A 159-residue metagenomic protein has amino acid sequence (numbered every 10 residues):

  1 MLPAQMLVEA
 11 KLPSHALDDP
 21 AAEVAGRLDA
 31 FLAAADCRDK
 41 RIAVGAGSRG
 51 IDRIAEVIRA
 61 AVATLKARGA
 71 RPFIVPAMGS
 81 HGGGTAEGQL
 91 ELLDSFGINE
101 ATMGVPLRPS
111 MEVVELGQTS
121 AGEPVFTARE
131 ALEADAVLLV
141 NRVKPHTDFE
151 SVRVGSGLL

Functional and structural regions predicted by a protein language model:
M1-E23: N-terminal amphipathic/basic leader segments beginning at the initiator methionine
A21-F31, I58-A61: Short, well-ordered amphipathic alpha-helical segments that serve as non-catalytic structural scaffolds within diverse
R27-A43, K66-G69: Glycine-rich phosphate/diphosphate-binding loops that line cofactor/substrate pockets in enzymes
R41-G50, F73-S80: Short glycine-rich or small-residue beta-strand-to-loop segments that form or flank ligand, phosphate, metal/Fe-S
I51-I58, G83, H146-F149: Short glycine/serine/threonine-rich phosphate/pyrophosphate-binding segments that cradle anionic phosphate groups
D52-P72: Histidine-anchored nucleotide/phosphate-binding helix
V75-E91: Short connector loops at secondary-structure junctions
G88-R153: An acidic, phosphate/nucleotide-engaging active-site surface
